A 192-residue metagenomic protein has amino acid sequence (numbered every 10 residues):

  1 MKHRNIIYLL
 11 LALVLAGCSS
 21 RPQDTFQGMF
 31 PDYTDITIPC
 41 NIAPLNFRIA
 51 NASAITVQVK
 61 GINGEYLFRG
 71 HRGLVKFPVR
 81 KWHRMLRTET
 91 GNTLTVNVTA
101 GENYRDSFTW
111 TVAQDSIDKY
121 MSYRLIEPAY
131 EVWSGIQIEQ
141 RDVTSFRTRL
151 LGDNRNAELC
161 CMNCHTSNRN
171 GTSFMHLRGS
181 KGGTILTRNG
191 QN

Functional and structural regions predicted by a protein language model:
M1-I7: Bacterial N-terminal signal peptides that target proteins for export
Y8-A16: Bacterial N-terminal signal peptides
C18-N192: Sequence signature of WD/YWTD-type beta-propeller architectures
